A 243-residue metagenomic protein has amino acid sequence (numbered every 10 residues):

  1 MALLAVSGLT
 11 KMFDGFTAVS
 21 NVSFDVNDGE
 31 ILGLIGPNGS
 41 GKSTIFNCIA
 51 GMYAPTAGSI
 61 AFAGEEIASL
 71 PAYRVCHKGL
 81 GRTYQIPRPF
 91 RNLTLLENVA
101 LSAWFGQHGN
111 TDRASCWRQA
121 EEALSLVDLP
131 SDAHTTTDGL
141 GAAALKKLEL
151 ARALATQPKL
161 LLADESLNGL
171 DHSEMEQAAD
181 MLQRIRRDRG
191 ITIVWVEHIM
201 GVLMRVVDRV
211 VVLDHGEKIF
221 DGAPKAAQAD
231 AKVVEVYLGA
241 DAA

Functional and structural regions predicted by a protein language model:
I35-P37: The feature captures the beta-strand-to-loop junction immediately N-terminal to the Walker
A50: Helix-to-loop junction immediately C-terminal to a conserved catalytic motif
G58-E65, K78: Conserved ABC transporter NBD signature motif
R113-T136, K159, D180-R184: Conserved ABC ATPase "signature" region
L150: Hydrophobic anchor residue at the start of the ABC signature
L161-E165: Catalytic Walker B motif of ABC-type/P-loop ATPase nucleotide-binding domains
